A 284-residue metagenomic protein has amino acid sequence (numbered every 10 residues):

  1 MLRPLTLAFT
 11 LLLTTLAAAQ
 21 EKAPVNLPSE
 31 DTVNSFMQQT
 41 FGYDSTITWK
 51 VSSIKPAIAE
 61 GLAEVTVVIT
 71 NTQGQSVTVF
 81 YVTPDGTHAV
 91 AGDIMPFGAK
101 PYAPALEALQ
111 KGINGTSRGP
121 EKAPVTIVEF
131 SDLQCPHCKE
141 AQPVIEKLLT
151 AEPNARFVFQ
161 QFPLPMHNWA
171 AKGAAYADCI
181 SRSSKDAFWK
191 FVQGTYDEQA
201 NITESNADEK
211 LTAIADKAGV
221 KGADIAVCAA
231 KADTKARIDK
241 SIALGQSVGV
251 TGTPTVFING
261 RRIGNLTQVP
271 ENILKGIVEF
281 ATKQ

Functional and structural regions predicted by a protein language model:
P4-T15: Bacterial N-terminal signal peptides
L13, Y43-S45, E121, A151: Short, structurally constrained coil/turn elements that cap an alpha-helix or connect an alpha-helix to the following
Q20-A91, T212-Q284: C-terminal cap of thioredoxin/glutaredoxin-like
E60, P120-K122, F130, T251: A generic fold-level signal
P84-T116: A short, surface-exposed interaction/processing loop segment used at functional sites
A108-V125, L149-T150: A short beta-strand-turn-helix
V128-D216, K221, Q246-T251, G276-Q284: Structural alpha/beta surface segment adjacent to cysteine/selenocysteine redox centers across thiol/disulfide enzymes
